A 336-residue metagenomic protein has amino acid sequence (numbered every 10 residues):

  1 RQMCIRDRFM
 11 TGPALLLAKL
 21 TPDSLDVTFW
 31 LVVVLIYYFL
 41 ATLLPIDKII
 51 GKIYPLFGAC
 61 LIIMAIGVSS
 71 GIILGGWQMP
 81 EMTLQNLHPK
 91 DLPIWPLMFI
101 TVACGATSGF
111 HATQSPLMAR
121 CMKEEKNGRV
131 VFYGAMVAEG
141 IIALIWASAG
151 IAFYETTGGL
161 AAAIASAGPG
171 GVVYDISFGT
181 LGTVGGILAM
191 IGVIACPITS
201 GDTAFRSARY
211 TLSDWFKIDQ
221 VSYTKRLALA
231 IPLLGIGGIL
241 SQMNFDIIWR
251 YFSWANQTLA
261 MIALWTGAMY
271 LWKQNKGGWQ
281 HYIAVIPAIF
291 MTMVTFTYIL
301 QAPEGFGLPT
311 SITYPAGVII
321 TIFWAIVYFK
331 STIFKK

Functional and structural regions predicted by a protein language model:
R1-I5: Short, small-residue-biased leader/transition segments that mark boundaries at the very start of proteins
R6-V32, Y37-T42, L61-N86, A268-G278 (+1 more regions): Hydrophobic alpha-helical segments and their helix-loop junctions in multi-pass secondary transporters
M10-L31, L117-G140, V172-D175, G201-A228: Helix-loop-helix connectors at the membrane interface of multi-pass transporters/channels
P22-L35, L97-V102, I194, R250-L259: Structural signature of hydrophobic alpha-helical transmembrane segments
G51, S70-W77, L84-M98, L240-A260 (+1 more regions): A generic transmembrane alpha-helix motif of multi-pass inner-membrane proteins
L56-G71, M136-I145, A230-L234, L259-W265 (+1 more regions): Small-residue-rich segments of transmembrane alpha-helices in multi-pass membrane proteins, especially helix faces
I72-M82, Y133-D175: Extracellular/periplasmic helix-exit of transmembrane alpha-helices
V102-G105, F132-G140, V193-C196, A288: Transmembrane helix-bundle signature of multi-pass membrane transporters/permeases
